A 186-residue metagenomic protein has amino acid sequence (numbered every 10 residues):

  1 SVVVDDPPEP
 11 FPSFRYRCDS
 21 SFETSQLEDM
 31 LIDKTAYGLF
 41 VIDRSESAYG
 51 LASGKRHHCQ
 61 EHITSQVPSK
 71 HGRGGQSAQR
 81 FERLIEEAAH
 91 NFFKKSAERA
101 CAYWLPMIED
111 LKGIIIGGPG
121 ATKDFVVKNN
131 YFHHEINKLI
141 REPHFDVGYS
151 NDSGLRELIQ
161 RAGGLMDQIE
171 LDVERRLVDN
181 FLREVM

Functional and structural regions predicted by a protein language model:
S1-M186: Terminal alpha-helical anchor/extension segments at protein ends
